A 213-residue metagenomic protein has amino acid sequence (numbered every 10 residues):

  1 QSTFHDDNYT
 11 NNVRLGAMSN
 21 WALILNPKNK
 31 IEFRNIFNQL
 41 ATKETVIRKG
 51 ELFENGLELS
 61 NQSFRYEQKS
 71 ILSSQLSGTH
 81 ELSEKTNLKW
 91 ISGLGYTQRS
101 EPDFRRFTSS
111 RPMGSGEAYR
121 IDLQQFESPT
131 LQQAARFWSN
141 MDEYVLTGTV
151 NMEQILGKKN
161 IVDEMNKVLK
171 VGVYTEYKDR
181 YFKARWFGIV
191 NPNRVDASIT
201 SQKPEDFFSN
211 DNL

Functional and structural regions predicted by a protein language model:
Q1, E44-E51, E101-S109, F182-G188: Outer-membrane beta-barrel translocator domains and adjoining extracellular loop/strand segments of Gram-negative
Q1-T3, K49-S60, D122-A134: Flexible, solvent-exposed coil segments and beta strand-coil junctions, predominantly the extracellular/periplasmic
Q1-T45, L72: Transmembrane beta-barrel wall of Gram-negative outer-membrane proteins
V13-S19, S70-L76, S92, Y144-M152: Hydrophobic, lipid-facing positions within transmembrane beta-strands of outer-membrane proteins
S19-L25, H80-L82, Q154-L156: Residue-level signature of outer-membrane beta-barrel architecture
P27-K28, S83-N87, G157-V168, A184: Short loop/turn motifs that connect adjacent beta-strands in outer-membrane beta-barrel proteins
F37-A41, L94-S100, N140, Y144-L146 (+2 more regions): Transmembrane beta-strands of outer-membrane beta-barrel pores
S115-A134, K183-L213: Flexible glycine-rich, low-complexity coil/linker segments exposed to the extracellular/periplasmic environment
